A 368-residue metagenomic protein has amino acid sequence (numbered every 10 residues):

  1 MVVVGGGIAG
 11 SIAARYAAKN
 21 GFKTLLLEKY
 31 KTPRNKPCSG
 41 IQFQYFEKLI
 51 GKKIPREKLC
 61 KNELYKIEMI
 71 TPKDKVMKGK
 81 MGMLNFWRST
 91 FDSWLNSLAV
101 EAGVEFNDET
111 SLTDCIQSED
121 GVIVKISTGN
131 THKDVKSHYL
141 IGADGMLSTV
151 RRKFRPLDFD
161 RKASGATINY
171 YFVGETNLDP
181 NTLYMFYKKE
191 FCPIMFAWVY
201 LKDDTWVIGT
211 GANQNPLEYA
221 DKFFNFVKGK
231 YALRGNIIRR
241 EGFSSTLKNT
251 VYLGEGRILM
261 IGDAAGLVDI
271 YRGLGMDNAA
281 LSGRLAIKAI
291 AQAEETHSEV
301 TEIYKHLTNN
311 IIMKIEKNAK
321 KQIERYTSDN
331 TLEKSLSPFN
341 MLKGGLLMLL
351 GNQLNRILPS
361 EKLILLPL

Functional and structural regions predicted by a protein language model:
M1-A9: Beta1/beta-strand and adjacent pyrophosphate-binding region of the FAD-binding site in flavoprotein oxidoreductases
G6, L98-L233, G266: Predominantly flavin-linked oxidoreductase catalytic cores and closely associated redox partners
G6, Y16-P37: Glycine-rich FAD pyrophosphate-binding loop
T32-R34, I50-K66, F159-S164, T301: A short alpha-helix-loop-beta-strand transition element characteristic of N-terminal alpha/beta dinucleotide-binding
I41-N96: A conserved beta-strand/loop capping segment in the N-terminal third of enzymes that catalyze redox or closely related
S93, D108-T110, R239-E241: Short loop/edge segments at beta-strand edges and connector loops that shape dinucleotide/nucleotide cofactor-binding
T113-D114, Q214-A289: FAD/FMN-dependent oxidoreductases across multiple families
A291-L368: C-terminal helical "tail/cap" subdomain of flavin- and related membrane-associated enzymes
